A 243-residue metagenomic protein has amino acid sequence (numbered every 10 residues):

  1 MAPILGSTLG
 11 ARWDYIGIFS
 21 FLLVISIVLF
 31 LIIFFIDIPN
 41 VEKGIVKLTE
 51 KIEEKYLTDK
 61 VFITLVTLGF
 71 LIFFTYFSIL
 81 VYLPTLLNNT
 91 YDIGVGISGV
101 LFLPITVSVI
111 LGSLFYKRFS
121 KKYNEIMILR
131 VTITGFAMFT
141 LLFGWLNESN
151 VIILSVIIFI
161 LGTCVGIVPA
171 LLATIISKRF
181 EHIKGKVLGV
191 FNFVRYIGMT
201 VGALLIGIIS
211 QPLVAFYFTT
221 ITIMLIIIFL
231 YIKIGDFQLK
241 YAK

Functional and structural regions predicted by a protein language model:
M1-F34: Helix-loop-helix hairpin linking two adjacent transmembrane segments in secondary transporters
M1-G10, P84, V201-S210: Small-residue (Gly/Pro/Ala) motifs that create kinks and tight helix-helix packing interfaces
G10, G112-E125, S210: Helix-to-loop junctions at the C-terminal end of transmembrane segments in multipass secondary transporters
L23-K43, F229-G235: C-terminal membrane-cytosol helix-exit motif in multi-pass small-molecule transporters
D37-L68: Juxtamembrane intracellular "pre-TM" segments in multi-pass secondary transporters
V61-L103: Extracytoplasmic gate region of multi-pass secondary transporters
I126-L172: C-terminal transmembrane helical hairpin of 12-TM major facilitator-type secondary transporters
K178-L213: A late C-terminal transmembrane helix in Major Facilitator Superfamily
